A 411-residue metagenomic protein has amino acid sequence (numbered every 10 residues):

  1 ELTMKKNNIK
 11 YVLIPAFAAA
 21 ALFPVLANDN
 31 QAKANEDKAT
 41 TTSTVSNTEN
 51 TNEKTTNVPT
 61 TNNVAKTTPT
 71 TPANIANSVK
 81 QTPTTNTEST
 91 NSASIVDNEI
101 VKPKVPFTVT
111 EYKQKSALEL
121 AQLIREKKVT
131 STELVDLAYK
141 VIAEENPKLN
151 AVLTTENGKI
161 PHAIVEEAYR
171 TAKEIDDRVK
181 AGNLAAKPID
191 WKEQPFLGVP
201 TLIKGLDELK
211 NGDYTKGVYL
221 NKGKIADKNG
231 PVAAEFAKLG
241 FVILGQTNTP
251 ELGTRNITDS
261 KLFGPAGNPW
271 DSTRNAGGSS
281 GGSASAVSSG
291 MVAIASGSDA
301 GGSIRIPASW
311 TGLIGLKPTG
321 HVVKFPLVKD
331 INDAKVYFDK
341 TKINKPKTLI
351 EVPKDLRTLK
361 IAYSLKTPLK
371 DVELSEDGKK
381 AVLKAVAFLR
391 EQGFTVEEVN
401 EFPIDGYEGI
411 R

Functional and structural regions predicted by a protein language model:
E1-T3: Short, Lys/Arg-enriched N-terminal segments with co-localized hydrophobic residues within the first ~10-30 amino acids
K5-D29: Sec-dependent N-terminal signal peptides of Gram-positive bacterial secreted proteins and lipoproteins
N30-E99: Low-complexity, acidic Ser/Thr/Pro-rich repeat tracts that form intrinsically disordered stalk/linker regions of very
V79, P83-W191, V336, K340-R411: Amidase signature
K102-I294, A300: Gly/Ser-rich catalytic/binding loops embedded in alpha/beta enzyme cores
T258-L262, S309-G312, G406-R411: Short low-complexity, flexible loop/linker segments enriched in glycine and/or proline with clustered acidic
F263, S283-A362, A381: Fold-level recognition of mixed alpha/beta catalytic cores in primary-metabolism enzymes, strongest
